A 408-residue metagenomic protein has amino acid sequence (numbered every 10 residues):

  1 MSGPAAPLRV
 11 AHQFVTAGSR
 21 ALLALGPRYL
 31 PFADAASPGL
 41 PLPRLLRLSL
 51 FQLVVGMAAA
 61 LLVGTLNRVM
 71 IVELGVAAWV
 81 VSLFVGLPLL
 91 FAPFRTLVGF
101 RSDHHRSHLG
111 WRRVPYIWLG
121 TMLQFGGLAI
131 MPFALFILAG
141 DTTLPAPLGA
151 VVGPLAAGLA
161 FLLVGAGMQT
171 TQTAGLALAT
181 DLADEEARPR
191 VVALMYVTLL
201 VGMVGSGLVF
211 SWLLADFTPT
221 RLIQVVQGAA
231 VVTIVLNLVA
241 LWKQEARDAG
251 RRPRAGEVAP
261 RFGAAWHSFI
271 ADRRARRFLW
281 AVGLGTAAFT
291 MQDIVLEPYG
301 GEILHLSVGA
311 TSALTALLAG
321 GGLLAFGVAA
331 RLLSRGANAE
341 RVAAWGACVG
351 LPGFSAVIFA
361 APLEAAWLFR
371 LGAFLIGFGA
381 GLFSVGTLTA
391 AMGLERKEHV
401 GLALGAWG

Functional and structural regions predicted by a protein language model:
M1-L42, P147-A160, T170-L176, L182-M291 (+1 more regions): Intracellular loop-helix junctions on the cytosolic face of multi-pass helical membrane proteins
G64-V80, I294-T311: Short amphipathic helix-loop junctions that connect adjacent transmembrane helices in Major Facilitator Superfamily/SLC
A77-V85, G153, V192, L306-T315: Juxtamembrane helix-start elements in MFS-like secondary transporters
V80, A187-L194, A310, H399-A406: Cytoplasmic loop-to-transmembrane helix junctions
P93-G110, L214, L324-R341: Helix-to-loop junctions at the C-terminal end of transmembrane segments in multipass secondary transporters
I117-A150, C348-E364: C-terminal ends and interior cores of transmembrane alpha-helices in multi-pass membrane transporters/permeases
T170-A183, L382-R396: Intracellular juxtamembrane helix-capping segments at the cytosolic ends of symmetry-related transmembrane helices
V342-G386: C-terminal transmembrane helical hairpin of 12-TM major facilitator-type secondary transporters
